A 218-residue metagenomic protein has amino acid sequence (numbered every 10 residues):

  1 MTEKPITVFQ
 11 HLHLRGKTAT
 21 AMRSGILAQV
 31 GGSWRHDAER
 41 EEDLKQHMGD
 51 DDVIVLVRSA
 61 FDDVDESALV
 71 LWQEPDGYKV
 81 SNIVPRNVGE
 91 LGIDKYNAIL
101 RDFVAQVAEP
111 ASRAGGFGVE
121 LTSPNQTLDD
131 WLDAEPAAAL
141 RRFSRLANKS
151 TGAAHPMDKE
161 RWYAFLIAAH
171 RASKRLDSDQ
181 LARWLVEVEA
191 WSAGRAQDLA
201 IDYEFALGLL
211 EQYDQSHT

Functional and structural regions predicted by a protein language model:
M1-R40: Short, extreme N-terminal segment that most often corresponds to the first beta-strand
H11-H13, H36, H47, H170 (+1 more regions): Histidine (H) residue identity feature
G16-A19, S33-E74: Amphipathic, interaction-prone secondary-structure segments
L56-H217: Charged interaction segments
